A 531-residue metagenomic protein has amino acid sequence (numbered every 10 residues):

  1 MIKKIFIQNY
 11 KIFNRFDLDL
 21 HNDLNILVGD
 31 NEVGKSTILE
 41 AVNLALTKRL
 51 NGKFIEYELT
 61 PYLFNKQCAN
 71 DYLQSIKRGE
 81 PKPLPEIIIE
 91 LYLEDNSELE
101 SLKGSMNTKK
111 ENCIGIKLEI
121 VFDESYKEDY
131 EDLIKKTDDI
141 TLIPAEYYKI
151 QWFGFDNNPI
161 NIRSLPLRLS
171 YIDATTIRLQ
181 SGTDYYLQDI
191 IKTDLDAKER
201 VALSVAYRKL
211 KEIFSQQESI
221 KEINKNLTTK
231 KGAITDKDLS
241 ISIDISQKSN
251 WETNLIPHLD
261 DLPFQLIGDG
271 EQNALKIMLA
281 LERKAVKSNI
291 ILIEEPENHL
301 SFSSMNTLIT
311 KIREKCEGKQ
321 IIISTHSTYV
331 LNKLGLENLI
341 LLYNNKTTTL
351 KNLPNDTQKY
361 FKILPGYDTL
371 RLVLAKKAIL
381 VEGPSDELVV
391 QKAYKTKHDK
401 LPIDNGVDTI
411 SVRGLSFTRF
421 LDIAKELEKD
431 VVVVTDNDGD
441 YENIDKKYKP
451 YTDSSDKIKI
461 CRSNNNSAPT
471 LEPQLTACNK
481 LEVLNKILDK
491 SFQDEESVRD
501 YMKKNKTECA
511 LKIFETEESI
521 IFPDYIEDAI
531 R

Functional and structural regions predicted by a protein language model:
M1-T47, W251-R371, E387-K397, D445-K447 (+2 more regions): Switch/communication elements of ASCE P-loop NTPase nucleotide-binding domains
A41-K110: Conserved P-loop NTP-binding catalytic core
T60-R78, P354-L374: Surface-exposed acidic, glycine/proline-enriched linker/cap segments that occur as 15-30-residue helix-coil
G79-L84, T108-E111, I143, L281-V286 (+4 more regions): Conserved catalytic network of the ASCE P-loop NTPase/AAA+ motor domain
E86-I88, E94-K221, K225: Electropositive, glycine-dotted interaction segments that contact anionic polymers or phosphate-rich ligands
D95-S97, V121-Y126, D156-N157, E297 (+6 more regions): Conserved nucleotide-binding/hydrolysis micro-motifs of P-loop NTPases
I191-A274, L279-I290: Extended helical coiled-coil dimerization/tether regions that scaffold and oligomerize large DNA-maintenance assemblies
D368-I379, E387-R531: Acidic, Mg2+-coordinating catalytic modules of nucleic-acid enzymes
